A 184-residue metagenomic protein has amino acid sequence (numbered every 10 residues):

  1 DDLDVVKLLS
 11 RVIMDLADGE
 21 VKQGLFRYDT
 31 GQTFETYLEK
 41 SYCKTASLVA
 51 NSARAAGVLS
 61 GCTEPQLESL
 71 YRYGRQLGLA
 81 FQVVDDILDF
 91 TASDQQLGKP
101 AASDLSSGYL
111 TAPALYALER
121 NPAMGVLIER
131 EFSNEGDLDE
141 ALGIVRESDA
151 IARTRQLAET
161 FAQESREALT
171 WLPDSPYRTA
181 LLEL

Functional and structural regions predicted by a protein language model:
D1-L184: All-alpha prenyltransferase/terpene-synthase fold signal
